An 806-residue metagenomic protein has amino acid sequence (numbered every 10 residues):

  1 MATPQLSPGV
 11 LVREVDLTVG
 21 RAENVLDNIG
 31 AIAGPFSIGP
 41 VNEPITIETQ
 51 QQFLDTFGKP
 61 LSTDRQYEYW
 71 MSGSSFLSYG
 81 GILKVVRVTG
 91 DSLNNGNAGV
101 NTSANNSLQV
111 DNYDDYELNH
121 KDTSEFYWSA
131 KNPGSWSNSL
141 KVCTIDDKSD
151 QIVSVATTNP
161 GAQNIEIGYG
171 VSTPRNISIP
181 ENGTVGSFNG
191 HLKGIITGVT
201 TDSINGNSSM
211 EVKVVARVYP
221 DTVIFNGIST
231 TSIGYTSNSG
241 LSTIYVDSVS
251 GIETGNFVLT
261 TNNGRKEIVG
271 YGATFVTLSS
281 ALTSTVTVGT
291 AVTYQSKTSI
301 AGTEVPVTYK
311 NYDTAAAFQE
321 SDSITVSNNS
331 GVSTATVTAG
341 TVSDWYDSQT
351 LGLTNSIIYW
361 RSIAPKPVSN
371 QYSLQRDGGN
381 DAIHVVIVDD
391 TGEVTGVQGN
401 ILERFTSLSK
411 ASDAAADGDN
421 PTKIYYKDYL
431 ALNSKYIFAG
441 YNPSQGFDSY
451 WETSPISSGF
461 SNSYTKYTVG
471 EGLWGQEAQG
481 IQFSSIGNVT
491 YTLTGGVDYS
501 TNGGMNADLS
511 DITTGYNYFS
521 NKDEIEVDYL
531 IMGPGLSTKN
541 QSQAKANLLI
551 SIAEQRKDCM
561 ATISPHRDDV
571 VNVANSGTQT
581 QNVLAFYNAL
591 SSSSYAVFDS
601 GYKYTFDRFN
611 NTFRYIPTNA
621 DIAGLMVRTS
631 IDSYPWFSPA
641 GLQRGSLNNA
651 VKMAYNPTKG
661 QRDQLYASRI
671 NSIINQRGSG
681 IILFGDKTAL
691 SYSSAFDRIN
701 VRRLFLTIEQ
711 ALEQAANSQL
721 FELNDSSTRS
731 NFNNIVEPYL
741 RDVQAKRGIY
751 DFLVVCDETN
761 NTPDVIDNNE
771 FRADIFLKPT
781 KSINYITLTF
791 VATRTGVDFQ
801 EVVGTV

Functional and structural regions predicted by a protein language model:
M1-N119, F126-N132, S178-P180, G186-S187 (+4 more regions): Structured, hydrophobic secondary-structure cores that serve as assembly/anchoring elements
V12-E14, L61, T89-G90, N97-D114 (+7 more regions): Charged, amphipathic alpha-helical segments
T18, I38-N42, F53-L54, S92-N95 (+13 more regions): Short, surface-exposed beta-strand/loop "edge" segments at domain boundaries and coil↔beta transitions
D122-S124, P160-I167, S250-T254, A316-E320 (+1 more regions): A short, compositionally biased
S124-F126, Y169, S242, T274 (+3 more regions): The right-handed parallel beta-helix/beta-solenoid scaffold, focusing on the short coil/turn and N-cap positions
K148-V155, I165-P174, L408-D419, R794-V806: Short, cationic low-complexity segments
E181-Y372, G378: Small/polar beta-strand repeat architecture
K193, D322, Y346, N355-A431: Beta-strand-rich solenoidal segments
